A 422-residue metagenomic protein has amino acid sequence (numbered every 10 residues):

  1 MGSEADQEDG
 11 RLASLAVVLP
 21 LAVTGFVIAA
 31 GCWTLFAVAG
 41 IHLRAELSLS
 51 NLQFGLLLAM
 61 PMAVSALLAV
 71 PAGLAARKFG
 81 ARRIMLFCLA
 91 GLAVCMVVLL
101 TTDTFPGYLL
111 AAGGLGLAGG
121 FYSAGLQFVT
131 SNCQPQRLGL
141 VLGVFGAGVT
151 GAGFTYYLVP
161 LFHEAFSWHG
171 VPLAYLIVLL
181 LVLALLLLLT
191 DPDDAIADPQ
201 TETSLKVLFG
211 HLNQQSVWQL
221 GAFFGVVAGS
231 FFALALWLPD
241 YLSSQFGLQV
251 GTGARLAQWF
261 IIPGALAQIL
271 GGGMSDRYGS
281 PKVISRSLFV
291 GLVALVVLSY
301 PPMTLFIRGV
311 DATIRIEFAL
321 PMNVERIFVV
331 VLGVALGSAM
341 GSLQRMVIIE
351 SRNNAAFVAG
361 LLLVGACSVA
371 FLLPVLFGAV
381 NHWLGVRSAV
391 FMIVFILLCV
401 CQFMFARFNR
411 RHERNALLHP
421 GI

Functional and structural regions predicted by a protein language model:
F36-A37, Q215-L266: Extracytoplasmic gate region of multi-pass secondary transporters
L67-F105: Conserved MFS/SLC helix-loop-helix module at the cytosolic interface between two early adjacent transmembrane helices
A111-G148: Cytoplasmic helix-loop-helix junction between adjacent transmembrane helices in 12-TM secondary transporters
R137-Y157, L363-L373: Glycine-rich segments within core transmembrane alpha-helices of 12-TM secondary carriers
V144-D191: Helix-loop-helix hairpin linking two adjacent transmembrane segments in secondary transporters
G170-L187, A389-R407: Symmetry-related core transmembrane helices of the 12-TM Major Facilitator Superfamily/SLC fold
P281-L343: C-terminal transmembrane helical hairpin of 12-TM major facilitator-type secondary transporters
